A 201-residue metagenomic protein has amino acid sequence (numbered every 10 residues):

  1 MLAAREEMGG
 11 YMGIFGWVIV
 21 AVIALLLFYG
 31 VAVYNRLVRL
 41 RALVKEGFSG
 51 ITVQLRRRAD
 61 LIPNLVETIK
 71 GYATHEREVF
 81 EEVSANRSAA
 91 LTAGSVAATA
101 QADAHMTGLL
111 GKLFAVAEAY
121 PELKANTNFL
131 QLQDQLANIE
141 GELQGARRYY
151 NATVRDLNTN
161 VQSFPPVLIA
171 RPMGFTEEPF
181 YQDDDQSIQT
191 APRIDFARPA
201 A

Functional and structural regions predicted by a protein language model:
L2-A201: A helix-centric hydrophobic-segment signal that preferentially recognizes long, alpha-helical stretches used
